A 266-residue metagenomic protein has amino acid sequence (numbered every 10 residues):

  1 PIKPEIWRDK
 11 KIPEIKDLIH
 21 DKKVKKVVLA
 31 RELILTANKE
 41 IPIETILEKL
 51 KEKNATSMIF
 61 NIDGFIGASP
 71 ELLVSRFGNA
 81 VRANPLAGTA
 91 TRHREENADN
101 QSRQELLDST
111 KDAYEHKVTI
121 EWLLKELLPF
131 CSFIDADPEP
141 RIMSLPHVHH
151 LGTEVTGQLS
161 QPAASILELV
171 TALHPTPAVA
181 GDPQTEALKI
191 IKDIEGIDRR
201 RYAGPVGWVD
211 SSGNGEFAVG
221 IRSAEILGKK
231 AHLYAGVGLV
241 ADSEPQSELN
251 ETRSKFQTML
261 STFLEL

Functional and structural regions predicted by a protein language model:
P1-P13, D17, E32-T36, R82-N84 (+3 more regions): Contiguous alpha-helical scaffold segments within structured protein domains that host functional hotspots
D21-A30, F60-I62, T119-E121: ATP-grasp fold ATP-binding core
K23-V27, E32, T36-K49, K53 (+2 more regions): Extreme N-terminus nucleophile/cap motif
K26-V27, T56-I59, A80-V81, K117 (+3 more regions): Structural motif
T36-R82: SIR2/sirtuin-family catalytic core signature
I66, G78-A87, F133-A136, N214-G220 (+1 more regions): Short, well-ordered strand-loop elements centered on a beta-strand within folded domains, enriched for acidic residues
S69-L72, E154-L266: Conserved hydrophobic core element of enzyme catalytic domains
G78, R92-A98, D242-S247: A short, polar/proline- and glycine-enriched secondary-structure boundary/capping micro-motif
